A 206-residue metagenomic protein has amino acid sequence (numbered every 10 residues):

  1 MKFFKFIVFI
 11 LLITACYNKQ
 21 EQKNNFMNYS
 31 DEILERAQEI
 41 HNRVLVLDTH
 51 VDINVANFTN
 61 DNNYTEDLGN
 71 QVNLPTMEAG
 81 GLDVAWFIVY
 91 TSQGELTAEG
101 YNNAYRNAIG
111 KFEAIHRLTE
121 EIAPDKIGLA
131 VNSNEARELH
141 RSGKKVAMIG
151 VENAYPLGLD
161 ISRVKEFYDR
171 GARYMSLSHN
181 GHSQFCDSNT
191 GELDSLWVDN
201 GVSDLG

Functional and structural regions predicted by a protein language model:
M1-M27: Bacterial Sec-dependent N-terminal signal peptides
Y17-L196: N-terminal hydrophobic targeting/anchoring segments and the immediately downstream early-domain regions of hydrolases
S195-G206: Alpha-helix-loop-beta-strand connector modules within alpha/beta enzyme cores
